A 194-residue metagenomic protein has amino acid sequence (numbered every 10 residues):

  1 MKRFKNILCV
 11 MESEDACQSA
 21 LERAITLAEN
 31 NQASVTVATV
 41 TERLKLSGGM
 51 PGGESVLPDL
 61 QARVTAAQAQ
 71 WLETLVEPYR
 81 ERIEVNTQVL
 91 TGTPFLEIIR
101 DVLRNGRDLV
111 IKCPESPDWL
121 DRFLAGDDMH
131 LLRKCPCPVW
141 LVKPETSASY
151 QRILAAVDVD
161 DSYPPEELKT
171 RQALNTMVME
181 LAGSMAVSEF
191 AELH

Functional and structural regions predicted by a protein language model:
M1-S55, R152-H194: Small/aliphatic-rich secondary-structure junction motif
R3, R23-T26, I98-R152: Gly/Ser-rich helix-loop-strand patches that form or flank binding pockets for ribonucleotide-derived cofactors
T36-A38, N86-L90, W140, H194: General small-molecule cofactor/ligand-binding pocket signal
S55-Q70: A short acidic, glycine-rich active-site loop that binds or catalyzes chemistry on phosphate/adenosine moieties
Y79-N86: A short helix-to-beta-strand connector/capping loop
V89-I98: Charged docking surfaces used in two-component/phosphorelay signaling
